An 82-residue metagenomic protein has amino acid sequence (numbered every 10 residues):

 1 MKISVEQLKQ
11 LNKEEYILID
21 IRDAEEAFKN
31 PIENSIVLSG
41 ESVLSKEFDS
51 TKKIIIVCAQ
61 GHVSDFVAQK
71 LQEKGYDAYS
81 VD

Functional and structural regions predicted by a protein language model:
M1-N30, Y76: Flexible, polar/low-complexity N-terminal or interdomain linker segments that lie immediately upstream of folded
I3-V5, S39-G40, D82: Short loop/edge segments at beta-strand edges and connector loops that shape dinucleotide/nucleotide cofactor-binding
K9-L11, E41-S50: Short amphipathic alpha-helix with an adjacent loop that forms part of the alpha/beta core around
E25, L44, H62-S64: Glycine-rich nucleotide phosphate-binding loop and flanking beta-alpha elements of Rossmann-like dinucleotide-binding
A27-E33, S45-D49: Short loop/helix-cap segments at secondary-structure boundaries that form the rim of catalytic
I32-L38, T51-I54: Active-site regions of enzymes building and remodeling cell-envelope glycoconjugates
F48-D82: Catalytic cysteine-centered active loop of the rhodanese-like fold, especially the PTP/DSP P-loop
